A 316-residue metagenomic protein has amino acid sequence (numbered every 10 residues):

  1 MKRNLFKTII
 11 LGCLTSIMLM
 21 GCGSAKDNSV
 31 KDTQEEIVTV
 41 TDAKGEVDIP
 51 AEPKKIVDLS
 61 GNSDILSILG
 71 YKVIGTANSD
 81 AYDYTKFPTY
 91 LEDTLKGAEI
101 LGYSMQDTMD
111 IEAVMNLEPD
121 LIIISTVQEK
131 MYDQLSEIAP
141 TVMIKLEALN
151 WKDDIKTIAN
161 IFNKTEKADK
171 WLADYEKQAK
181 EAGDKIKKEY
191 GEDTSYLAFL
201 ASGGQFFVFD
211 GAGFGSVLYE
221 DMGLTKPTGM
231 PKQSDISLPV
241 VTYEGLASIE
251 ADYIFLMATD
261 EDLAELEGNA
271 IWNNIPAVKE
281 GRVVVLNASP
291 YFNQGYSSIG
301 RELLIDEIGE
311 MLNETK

Functional and structural regions predicted by a protein language model:
M1-I10: Bacterial N-terminal signal peptides that target proteins for export
I17-G21: C-terminal motif of bacterial Sec signal peptides marking the signal peptidase cleavage site
G23-K26: Bacterial signal peptide processing site
K55-L69, K170-T225: Basic- and aromatic-lined ligand-binding clefts that recognize polyanionic substrates
L59-A113: A short, structured surface patch at a secondary-structure boundary
I111, N116-I123, P140, A251-D252: Proline-aspartate-enriched helix->loop->beta-strand connector
Q134-S202, S298-K316: Extracytoplasmic substrate-binding proteins
I249-K316: Structured C-terminal subdomain patch of bacterial secreted/periplasmic proteins
